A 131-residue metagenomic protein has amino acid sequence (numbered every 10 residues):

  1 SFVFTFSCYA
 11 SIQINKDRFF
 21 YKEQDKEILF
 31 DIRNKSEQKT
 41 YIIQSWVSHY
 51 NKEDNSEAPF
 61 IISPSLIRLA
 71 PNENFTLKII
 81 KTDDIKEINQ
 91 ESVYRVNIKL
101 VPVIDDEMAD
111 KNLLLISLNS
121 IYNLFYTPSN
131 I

Functional and structural regions predicted by a protein language model:
S1-V3: Sec-dependent signal peptide recognition, specifically the positively charged N-region followed immediately by
T5-S7: N-terminal signal peptide c-region/cleavage motif recognized by signal peptidases
A10-R33: Beta-sheet-dominated interaction scaffolds and their linkers
D25, N74, E91-V93: Extracellular Ig-like/FN3 beta-sandwich strand-entry sites
K35, D83-I131: Terminal connector regions
E37-D54: Short acidic, flexible loop segments centered on an aromatic residue
E53-K86: Intrinsically disordered, low-complexity Pro/Gly/Ser/Thr-rich segments with frequent PxxP/GP/PP motifs and embedded
